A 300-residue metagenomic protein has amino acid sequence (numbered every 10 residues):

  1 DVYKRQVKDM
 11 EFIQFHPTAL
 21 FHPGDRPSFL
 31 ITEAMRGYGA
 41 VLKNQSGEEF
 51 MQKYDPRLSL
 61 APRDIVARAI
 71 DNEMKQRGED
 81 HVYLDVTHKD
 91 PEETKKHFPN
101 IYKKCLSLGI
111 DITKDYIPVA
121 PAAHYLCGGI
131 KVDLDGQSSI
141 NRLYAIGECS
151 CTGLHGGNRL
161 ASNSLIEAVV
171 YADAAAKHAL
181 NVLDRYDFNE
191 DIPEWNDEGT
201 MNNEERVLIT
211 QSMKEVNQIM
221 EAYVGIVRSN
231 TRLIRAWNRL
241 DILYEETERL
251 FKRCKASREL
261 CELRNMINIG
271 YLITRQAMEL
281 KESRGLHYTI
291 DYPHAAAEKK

Functional and structural regions predicted by a protein language model:
V2: Active-site loops and adjacent core secondary-structure elements that bind or stabilize anionic groups
R5-I117, V169, H178-D184: An anion/pyrophosphate-binding glycine-rich loop and adjacent beta-alpha core in soluble alpha-beta enzymes
P17-L20, A122-A123, K299: Short secondary-structure boundary/hinge segments and terminal tails
A19-D25, Y125-C127, G157: Short secondary-structure transition/capping segments
S46-F50, D55-S59, I70-E73, Y125 (+2 more regions): Glycine- and aromatic-enriched mobile tails/lids
P99-Y144: FAD/FMN-dependent oxidoreductases across multiple families
